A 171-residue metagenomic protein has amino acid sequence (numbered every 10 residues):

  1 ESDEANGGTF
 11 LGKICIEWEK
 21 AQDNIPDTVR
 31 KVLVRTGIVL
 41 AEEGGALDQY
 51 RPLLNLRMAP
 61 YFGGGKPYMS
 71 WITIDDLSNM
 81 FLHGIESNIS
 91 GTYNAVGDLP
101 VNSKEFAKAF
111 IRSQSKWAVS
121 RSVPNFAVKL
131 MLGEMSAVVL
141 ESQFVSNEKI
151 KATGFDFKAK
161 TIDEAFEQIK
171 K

Functional and structural regions predicted by a protein language model:
E1-L33: Catalytic helix-loop patch of NAD(P)-dependent Rossmann-fold dehydrogenases
A5-L11, G37-G44, G64-I72: Glycine-rich "substrate-gating" loop/helix at the edge of Rossmann-like oxidoreductase active sites
K13, A41, M69-D75, V101 (+2 more regions): Residue-level signal for the nucleotide or nucleotide-sugar donor/cofactor binding architecture
D23, R51-A59, K66-V101: Alpha-helical substrate-binding/gating segment
V34, Q49-Y50: Soluble catalytic domains of enzymes that build or remodel membrane lipids, polysaccharides, and related
Y50-F62, K116-S120, E148: A short C-terminal helix-loop "cap" of Rossmann-like NAD(P)-dependent dehydrogenase/epimerase domains
M80, E86-E134, E167-K170: Mid/C-terminal beta-alpha module of Rossmann-like enzyme folds, strongest in SDR-family dehydrogenases/epimerases
W117, A137-K171: C-terminal amphipathic/interface module of NAD(P)-dependent oxidoreductases and related NAD-binding regulators
